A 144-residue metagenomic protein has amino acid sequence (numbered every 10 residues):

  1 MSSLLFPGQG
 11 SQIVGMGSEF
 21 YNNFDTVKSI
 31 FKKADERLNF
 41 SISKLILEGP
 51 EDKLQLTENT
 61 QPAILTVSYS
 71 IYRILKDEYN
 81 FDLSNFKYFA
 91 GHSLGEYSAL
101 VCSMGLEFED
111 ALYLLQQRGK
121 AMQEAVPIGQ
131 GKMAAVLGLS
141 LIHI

Functional and structural regions predicted by a protein language model:
M1-S2, K132: Residues that mark the start of a beta-strand
S2-A90: Helix-rich "cap/lid" substructures immediately adjacent to catalytic or cofactor-binding pockets
Q9-S11, E36-L38, S103-I142: Alpha/beta catalytic cores of group-transfer enzymes, especially the acyltransferase/condensing modules of polyketide
I71, E96-Y97, A121: A short acidic, glycine/proline-enriched capping/turn motif at secondary-structure boundaries, especially helix N-cap
I74-E78, A121, I144: A generic secondary-structure signal
S93: Catalytic nucleophile serine of serine hydrolases, specifically the conserved "nucleophile elbow" pentapeptide
S98-C102: Hydrolases whose catalytic domains are alpha/beta-hydrolase-1, hotdog thioesterase, or metallo-beta-lactamase-like
